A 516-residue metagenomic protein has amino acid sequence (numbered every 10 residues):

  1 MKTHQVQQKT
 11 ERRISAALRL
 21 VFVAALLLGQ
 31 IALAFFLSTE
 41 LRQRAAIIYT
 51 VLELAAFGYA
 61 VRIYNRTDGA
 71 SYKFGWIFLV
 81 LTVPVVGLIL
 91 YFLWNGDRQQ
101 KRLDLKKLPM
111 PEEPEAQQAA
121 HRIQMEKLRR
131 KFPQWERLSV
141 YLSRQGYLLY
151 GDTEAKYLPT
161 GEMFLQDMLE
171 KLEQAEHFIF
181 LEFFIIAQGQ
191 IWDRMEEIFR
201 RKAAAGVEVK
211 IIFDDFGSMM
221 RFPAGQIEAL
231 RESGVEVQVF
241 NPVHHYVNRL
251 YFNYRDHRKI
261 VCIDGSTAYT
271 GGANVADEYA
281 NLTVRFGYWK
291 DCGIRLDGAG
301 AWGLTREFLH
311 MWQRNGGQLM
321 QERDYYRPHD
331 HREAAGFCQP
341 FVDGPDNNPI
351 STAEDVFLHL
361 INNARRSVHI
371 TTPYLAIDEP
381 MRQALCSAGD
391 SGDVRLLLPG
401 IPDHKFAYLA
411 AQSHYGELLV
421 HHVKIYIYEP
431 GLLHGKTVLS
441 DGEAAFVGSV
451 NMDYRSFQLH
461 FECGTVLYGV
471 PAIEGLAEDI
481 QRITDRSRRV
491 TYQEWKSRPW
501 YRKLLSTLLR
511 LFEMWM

Functional and structural regions predicted by a protein language model:
M1-D355, H359, N363, P402 (+5 more regions): N-terminal localization/anchoring segments of enzymes in phospholipid and broader phosphate metabolism
F184, R249, P373-Y374, A407: Glycine- and other small-residue-rich loops at beta-strand/loop junctions that grip anionic moieties
I185-Q190, I370-D378: Short, glycine-rich nucleotide/cofactor-binding loops
I211, I370, L396-L398: Structural beta-sheet core signal
V356-H359, P380-C386, A410-H414, L419: Exposed, interaction-prone extracellular/peripheral surfaces
S367: Phosphate-/nucleic-acid-contacting segments
Y374-V394, P399: Helical hairpin unit composed of two closely spaced alpha helices linked by a short loop
G392-L396, I401-D453: C-terminal structural cap/anchor segments
